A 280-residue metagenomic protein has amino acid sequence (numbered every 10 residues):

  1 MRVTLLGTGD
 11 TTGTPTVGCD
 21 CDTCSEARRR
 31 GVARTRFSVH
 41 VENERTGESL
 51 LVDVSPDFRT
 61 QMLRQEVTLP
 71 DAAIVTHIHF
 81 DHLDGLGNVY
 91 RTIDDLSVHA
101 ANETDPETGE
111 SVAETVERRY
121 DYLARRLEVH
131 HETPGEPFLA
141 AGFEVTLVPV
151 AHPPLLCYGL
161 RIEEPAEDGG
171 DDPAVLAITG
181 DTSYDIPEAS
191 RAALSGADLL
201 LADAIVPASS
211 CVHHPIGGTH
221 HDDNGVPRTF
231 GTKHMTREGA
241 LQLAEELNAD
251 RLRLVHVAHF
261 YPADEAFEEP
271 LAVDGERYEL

Functional and structural regions predicted by a protein language model:
M1-Q61, C157-G180, L199: Conserved beta-strand hairpin/beta-sheet module of binuclear metal-dependent hydrolase folds, prominently
V3, D53, M62, H77 (+7 more regions): Divalent metal-coordination and catalytic microenvironments
D10, F80, D105, P207 (+1 more regions): Residue-level marker for beta-strand->alpha-helix junctions and adjacent short loops that shape enzyme
G13, T60, L83-D84, S210 (+1 more regions): Glycine/Thr-rich phosphate-binding loops of Rossmann-like dinucleotide-binding domains
G47-H99: Active-site metal-binding motif and surrounding structural segment of the metallo-beta-lactamase
L51-S55, D71-D81, A100-A101, A177-T182 (+3 more regions): Active-site neighborhood of phospho(di)ester-bond hydrolases with catalytic His/Asp-centered motifs
A100-C157, E164-D172, D274: Metallo-beta-lactamase
Y184-L280: Cap/insert and terminal regions of metallo-dependent hydrolase folds
